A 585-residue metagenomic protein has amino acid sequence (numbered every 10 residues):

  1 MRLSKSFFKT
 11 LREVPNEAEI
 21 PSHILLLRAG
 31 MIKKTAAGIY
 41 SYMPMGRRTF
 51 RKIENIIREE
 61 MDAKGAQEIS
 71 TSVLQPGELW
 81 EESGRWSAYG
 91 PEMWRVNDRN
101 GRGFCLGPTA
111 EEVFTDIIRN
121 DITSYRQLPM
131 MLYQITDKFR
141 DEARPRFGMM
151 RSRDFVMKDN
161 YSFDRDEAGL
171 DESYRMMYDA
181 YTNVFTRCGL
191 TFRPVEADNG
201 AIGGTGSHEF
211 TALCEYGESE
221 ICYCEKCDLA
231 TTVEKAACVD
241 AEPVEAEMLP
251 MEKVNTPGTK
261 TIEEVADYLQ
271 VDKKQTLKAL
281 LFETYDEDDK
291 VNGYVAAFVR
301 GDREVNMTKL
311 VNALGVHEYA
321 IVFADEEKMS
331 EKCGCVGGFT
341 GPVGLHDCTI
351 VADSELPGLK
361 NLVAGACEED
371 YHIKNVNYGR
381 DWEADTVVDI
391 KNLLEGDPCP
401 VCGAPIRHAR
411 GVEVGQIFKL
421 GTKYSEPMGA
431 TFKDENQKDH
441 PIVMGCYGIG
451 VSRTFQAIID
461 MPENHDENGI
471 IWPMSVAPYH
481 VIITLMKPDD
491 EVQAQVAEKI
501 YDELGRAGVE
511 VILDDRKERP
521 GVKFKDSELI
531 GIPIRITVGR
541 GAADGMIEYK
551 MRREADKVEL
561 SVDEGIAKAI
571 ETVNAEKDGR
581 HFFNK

Functional and structural regions predicted by a protein language model:
M1-K585: NTP/phosphate- and nucleic-acid-binding module
